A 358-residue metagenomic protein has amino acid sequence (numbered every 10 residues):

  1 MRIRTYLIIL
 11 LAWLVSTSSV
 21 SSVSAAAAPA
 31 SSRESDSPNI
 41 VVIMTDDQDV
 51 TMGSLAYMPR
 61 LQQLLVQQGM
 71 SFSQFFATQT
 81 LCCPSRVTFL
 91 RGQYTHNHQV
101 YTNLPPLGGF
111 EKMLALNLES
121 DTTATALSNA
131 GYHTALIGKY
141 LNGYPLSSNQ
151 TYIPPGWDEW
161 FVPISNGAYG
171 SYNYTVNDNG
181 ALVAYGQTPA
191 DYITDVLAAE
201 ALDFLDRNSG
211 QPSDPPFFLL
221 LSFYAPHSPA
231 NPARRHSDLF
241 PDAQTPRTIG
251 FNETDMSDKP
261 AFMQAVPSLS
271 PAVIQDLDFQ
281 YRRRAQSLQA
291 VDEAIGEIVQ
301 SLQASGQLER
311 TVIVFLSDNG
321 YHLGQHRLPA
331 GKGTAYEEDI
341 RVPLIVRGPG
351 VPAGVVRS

Functional and structural regions predicted by a protein language model:
M1-L7: Bacterial N-terminal signal peptides that target proteins for export
I8-S19: Bacterial N-terminal signal peptides
V20-P29: Signal peptide processing junction and immediate N-terminal pro/mature segment of secreted/exported proteins
E34-S35, D47-L55, I164-Y192, D206-P215 (+1 more regions): Active-site-proximal cap/lid insertion segments
D36-V41, Q67-S73, N129-A135, P155-E159 (+2 more regions): Loop/turn elements at helix/coil->beta-strand transitions in domains of secreted/extracellular proteins
S37, Y57, L61, R86 (+10 more regions): Stable alpha-helical elements in mature extracytoplasmic
V42-T45, D49-A135, L146, S165-A168 (+1 more regions): Active-site segment of extracytoplasmic enzymes that catalyze sulfate/phosphate-ester chemistry
S148-P154, F161-V162, G333-Y336: Short glycine-biased active-site loop of nucleotidyltransferases that positions the nucleotide triphosphate and helps
